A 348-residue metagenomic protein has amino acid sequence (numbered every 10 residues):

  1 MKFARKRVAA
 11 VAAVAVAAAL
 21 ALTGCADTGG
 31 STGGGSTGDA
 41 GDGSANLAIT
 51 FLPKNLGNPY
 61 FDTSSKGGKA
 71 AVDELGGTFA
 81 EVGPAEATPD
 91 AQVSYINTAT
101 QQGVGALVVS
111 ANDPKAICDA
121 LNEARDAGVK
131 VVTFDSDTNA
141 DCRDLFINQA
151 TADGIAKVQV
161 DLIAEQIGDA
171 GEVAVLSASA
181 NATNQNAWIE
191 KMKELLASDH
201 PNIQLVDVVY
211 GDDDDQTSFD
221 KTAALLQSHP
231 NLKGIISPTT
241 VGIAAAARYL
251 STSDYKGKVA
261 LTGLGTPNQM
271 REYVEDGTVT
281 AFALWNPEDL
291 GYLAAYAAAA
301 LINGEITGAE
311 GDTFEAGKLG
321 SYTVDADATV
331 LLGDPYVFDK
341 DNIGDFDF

Functional and structural regions predicted by a protein language model:
M1-T28: Secretory targeting and sorting signals
L22-A40: Bacterial lipoprotein signal-peptidase II cleavage site
T32, I117-G154, E165, E172 (+2 more regions): Flexible loop/hinge segments that line or gate small-molecule binding clefts
A45, A180-N184, A197-N202, A297-F348: Hinge/cleft segment of the Venus flytrap/periplasmic-binding protein
L47-L75, A80-S94, S110-P114, S177-A187 (+1 more regions): Extracytoplasmic "Venus flytrap"
T50-L52, G103-A111, K130-F134, A174-L176 (+4 more regions): Periplasmic-binding protein-like
Q92, I147-V173, A187, T217-F219 (+2 more regions): Hydrophobic alpha-helical segments within soluble ligand-binding/sensing domains
V109-D126, M192, G211-Y273: Hydrophobic alpha-helical
